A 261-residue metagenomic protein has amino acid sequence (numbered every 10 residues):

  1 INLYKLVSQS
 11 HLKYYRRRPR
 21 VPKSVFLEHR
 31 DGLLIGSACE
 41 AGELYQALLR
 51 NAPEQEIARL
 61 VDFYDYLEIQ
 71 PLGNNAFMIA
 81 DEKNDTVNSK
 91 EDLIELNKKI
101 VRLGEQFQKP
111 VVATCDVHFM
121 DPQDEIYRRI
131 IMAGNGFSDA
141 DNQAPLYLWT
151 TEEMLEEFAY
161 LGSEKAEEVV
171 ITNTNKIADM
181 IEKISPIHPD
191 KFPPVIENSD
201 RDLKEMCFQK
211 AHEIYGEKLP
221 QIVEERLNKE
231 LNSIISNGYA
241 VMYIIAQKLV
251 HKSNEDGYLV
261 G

Functional and structural regions predicted by a protein language model:
I1-G261: Phosphodiester-processing cores and adjacent nucleic acid-binding clamps
